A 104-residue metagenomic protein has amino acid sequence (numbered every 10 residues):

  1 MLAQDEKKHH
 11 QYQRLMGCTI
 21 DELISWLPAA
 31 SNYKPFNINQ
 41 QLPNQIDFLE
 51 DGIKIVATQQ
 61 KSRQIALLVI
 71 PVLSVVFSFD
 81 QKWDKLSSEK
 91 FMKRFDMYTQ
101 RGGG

Functional and structural regions predicted by a protein language model:
M1, D51-Q64: Short amphipathic beta-strand starts and helix->beta connectors
M1-K34: Terminal, regulation- and interaction-focused segments at domain boundaries
M16, Q81-D84: Intrinsic-disorder-associated interaction segments
D21-S25, W83-K90: Short, conserved charged micro-motifs
S31-P35, F95-G103: A common structural junction motif
Q40-I46: Ser/Thr- and Asn-enriched, surface-exposed coil loops between beta-strands
N44, D51, P71-V75: A generic structural signal for short beta-strands and their flanking turns/coil linkers
K61-K82: Intrinsically disordered, low-complexity regulatory segments enriched in Ser/Thr/Pro and charged residues
